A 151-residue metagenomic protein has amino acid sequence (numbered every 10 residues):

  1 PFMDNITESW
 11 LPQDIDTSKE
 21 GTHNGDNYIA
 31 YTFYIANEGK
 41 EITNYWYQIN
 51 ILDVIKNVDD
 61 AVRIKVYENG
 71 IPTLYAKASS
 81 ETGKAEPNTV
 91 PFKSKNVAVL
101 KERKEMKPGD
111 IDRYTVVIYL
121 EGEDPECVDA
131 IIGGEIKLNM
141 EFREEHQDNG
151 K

Functional and structural regions predicted by a protein language model:
P1, V54-N96: A surface/secretory-pathway sequence property marking extracellular, secreted, or lumenal proteins enriched
P1-N5, K40, N44-W46, D53-D59: Non-catalytic macromolecular-recognition regions in eukaryotic signaling proteins
P1-T22, V62: Low-complexity, acidic Ser/Thr/Pro/Gly-rich terminal tails and inter-domain linkers that flank the onset of structured
M3, Q13, D59, Y67 (+1 more regions): Intrinsic disorder/low-complexity signal
D14-I51, N96-K151: C-terminal, structured domain-capping segment
